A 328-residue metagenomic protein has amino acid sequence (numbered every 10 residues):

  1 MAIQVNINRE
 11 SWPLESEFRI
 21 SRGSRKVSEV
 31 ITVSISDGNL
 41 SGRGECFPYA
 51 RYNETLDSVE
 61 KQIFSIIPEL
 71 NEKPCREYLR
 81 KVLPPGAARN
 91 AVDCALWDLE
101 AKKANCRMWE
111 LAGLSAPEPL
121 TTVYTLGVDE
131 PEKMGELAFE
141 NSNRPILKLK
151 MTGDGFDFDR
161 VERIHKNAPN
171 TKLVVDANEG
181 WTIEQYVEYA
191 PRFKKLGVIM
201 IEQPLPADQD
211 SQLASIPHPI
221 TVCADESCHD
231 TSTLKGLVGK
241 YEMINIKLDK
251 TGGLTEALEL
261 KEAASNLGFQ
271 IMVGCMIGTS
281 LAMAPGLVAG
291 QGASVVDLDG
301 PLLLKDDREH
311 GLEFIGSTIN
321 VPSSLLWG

Functional and structural regions predicted by a protein language model:
M1-L173, G180-V187, R192-K195, R308-G328: N-terminal capping/lid subdomain adjacent to the active-site entrance of alpha/beta enzymes
D154-Q291, K305-S317: Catalytic core of soluble alpha/beta enzymes
S294-D297: Short helix/strand-capping turn motifs
P301: Active-site cofactor/co-catalyst pockets and adjacent glycine-rich loops in catalytic enzymes
